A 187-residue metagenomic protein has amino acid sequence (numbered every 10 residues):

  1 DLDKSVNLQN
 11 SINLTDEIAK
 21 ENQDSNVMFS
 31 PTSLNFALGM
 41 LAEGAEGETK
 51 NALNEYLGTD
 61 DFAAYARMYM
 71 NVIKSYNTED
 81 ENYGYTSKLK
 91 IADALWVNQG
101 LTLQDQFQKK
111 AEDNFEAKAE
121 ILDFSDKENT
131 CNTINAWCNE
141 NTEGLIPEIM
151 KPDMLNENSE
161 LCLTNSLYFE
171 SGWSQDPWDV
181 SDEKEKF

Functional and structural regions predicted by a protein language model:
D1-T15: N-terminal export signals and maturation junctions of secreted/periplasmic proteins
V6, F29-S30, L155: Secondary-structure capping and boundary motifs in well-ordered enzyme cores
S11, K50, N135: Generic structural marker for isolated residues within well-ordered, non-membrane alpha-helices of soluble domains
S11-N22, C138, L145: A short beta-strand-loop element at or near the start of a globular domain
D16-A92, W96: Post-signal peptide N-terminal segment of secreted/secretory-pathway proteins
A63-F187: Non-catalytic, conformational "gating/processing" segments within enzyme and secreted inhibitor domains
